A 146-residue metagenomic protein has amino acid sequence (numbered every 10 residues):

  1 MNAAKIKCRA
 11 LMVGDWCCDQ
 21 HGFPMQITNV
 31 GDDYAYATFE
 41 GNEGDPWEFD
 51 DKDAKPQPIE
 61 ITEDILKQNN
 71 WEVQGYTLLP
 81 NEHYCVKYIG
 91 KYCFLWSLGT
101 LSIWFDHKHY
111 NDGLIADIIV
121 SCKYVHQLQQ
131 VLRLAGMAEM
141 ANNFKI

Functional and structural regions predicted by a protein language model:
M1-L11: Mixed-charge, Lys/Arg-rich low-complexity intrinsically disordered regions
W16, G22-D33: Short beta-strand-centered aromatic/proline hotspots
Y34-A35, L78, L101-I103: Hydrophobic residues embedded in beta-strands of well-ordered beta-sheets
A35-G41: SH3/SH3-like beta-barrel fold
G44-E72, D117-A135: Intrinsically disordered, low-complexity, charged/polar segments
E72-G99: Amphipathic, interaction-prone secondary-structure segments
C93-S121: Intrinsically disordered, low-complexity regulatory segments enriched in Ser/Thr/Pro and charged residues
L132, G136-I146: Charged phosphate-binding loop/patch that engages nucleotide di/tri-phosphates or the phosphate backbone of nucleic
